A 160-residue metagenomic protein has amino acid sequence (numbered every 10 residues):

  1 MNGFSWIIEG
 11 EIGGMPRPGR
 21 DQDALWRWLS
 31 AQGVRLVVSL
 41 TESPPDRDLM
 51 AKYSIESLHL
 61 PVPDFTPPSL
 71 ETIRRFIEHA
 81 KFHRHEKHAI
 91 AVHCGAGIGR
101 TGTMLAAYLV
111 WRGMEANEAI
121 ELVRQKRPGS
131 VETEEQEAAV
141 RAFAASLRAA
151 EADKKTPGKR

Functional and structural regions predicted by a protein language model:
M1-I90, M104-R160: Cys-dependent protein tyrosine phosphatase-like superfamily
G97: Conserved G/P- and acidic residue-centered "switch" motifs that form tight phosphate/ATP-binding loops in soluble
T101: Ser/Thr-glycine-rich phosphate-binding loops at phosphate-binding pockets of nucleotides, nucleotide cofactors
